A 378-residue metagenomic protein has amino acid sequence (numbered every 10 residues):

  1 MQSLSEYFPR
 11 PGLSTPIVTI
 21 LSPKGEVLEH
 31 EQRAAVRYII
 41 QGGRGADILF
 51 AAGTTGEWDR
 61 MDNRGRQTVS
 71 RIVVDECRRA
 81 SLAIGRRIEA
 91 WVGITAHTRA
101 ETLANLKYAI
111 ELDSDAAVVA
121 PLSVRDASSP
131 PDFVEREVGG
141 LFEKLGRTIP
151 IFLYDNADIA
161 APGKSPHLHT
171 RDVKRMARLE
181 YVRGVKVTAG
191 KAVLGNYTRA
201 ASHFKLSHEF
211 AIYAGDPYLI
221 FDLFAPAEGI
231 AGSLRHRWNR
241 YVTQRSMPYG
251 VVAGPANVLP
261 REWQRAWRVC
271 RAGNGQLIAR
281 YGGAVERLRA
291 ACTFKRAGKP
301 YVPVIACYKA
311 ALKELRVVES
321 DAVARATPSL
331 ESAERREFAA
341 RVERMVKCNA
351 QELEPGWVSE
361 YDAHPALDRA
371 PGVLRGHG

Functional and structural regions predicted by a protein language model:
Q2-H167, R325-L330, K347-G378: Active-site beta->alpha loop and helix N-cap motifs at the rims of alpha/beta catalytic domains
V27, E31-A35, G65, V69 (+11 more regions): General structural feature for long, well-ordered alpha-helical segments within catalytic domains of soluble enzymes
Q41, G229-G378: Structured C-terminal cap/extension of enzyme domains
T68, I72-A80, Y108, L112 (+6 more regions): Alpha-helical structural signal in soluble globular domains
T95, L112, N196-A211, R335-R341: A short, hydrophobic/aromatic-rich structural module that often spans a beta strand with its adjoining loop
K144-Y301: Catalytic alpha/beta core domains of metabolic enzymes, predominantly
